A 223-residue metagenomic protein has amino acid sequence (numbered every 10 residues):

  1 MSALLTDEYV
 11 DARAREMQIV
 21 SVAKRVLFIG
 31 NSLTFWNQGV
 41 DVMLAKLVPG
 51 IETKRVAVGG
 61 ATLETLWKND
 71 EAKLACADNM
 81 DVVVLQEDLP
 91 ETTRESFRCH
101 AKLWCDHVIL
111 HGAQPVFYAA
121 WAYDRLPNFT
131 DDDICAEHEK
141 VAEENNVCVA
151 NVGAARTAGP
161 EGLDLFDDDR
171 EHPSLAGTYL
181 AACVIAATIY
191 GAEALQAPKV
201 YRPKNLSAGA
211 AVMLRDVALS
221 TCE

Functional and structural regions predicted by a protein language model:
S2-L4, H172, A182-E223: Conserved catalytic region of serine esterases and O-acyltransferases that act on ester linkages in lipids
S2-V22: Short N-terminal or domain-adjacent regulatory/targeting segments
V20, K24, T34-Q38, E95-C99 (+4 more regions): Soluble non-cytosolic domains of exported or imported proteins
A23-L27, Q114-P115: Short, surface-exposed connector motifs at secondary-structure boundaries
R25-I29, L33-A101: Conserved SGNH/GDSL esterase-like catalytic core that processes O-acyl groups on lipids and polysaccharides
T65, V152-G162, A211, L219 (+1 more regions): Short alpha-helical interface patches
A72-L175, Y179, C183-T188, A192-P198: Alpha-helical cap/lid subdomain in secreted, periplasmic, or secretory-pathway luminal O-acyl-processing enzymes
